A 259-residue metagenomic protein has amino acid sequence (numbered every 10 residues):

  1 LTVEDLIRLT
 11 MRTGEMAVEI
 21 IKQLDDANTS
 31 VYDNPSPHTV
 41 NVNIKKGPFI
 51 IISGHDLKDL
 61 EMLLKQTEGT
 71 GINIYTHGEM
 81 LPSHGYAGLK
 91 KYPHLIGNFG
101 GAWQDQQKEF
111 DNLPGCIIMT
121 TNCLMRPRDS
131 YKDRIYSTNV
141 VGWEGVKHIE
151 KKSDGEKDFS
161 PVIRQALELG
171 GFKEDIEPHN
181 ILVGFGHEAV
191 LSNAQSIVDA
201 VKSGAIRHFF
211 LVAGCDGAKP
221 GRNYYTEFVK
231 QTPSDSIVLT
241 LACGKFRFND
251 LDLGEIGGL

Functional and structural regions predicted by a protein language model:
L1-L259: Metallocofactor- and cofactor-centric catalytic cores in central/energy metabolism, strongly enriched
